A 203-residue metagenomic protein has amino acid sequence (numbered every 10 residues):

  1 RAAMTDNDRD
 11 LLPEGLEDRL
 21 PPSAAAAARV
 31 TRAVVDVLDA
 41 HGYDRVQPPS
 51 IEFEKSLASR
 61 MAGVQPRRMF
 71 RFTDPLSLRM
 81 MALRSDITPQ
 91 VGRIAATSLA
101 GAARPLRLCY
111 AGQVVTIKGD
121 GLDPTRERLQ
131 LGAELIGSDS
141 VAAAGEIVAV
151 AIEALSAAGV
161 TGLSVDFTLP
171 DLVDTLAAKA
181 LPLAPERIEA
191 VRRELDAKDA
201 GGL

Functional and structural regions predicted by a protein language model:
M4-L203: Extended, charged alpha-beta segments that form solvent-exposed binding/catalytic grooves in nucleic-acid-handling
